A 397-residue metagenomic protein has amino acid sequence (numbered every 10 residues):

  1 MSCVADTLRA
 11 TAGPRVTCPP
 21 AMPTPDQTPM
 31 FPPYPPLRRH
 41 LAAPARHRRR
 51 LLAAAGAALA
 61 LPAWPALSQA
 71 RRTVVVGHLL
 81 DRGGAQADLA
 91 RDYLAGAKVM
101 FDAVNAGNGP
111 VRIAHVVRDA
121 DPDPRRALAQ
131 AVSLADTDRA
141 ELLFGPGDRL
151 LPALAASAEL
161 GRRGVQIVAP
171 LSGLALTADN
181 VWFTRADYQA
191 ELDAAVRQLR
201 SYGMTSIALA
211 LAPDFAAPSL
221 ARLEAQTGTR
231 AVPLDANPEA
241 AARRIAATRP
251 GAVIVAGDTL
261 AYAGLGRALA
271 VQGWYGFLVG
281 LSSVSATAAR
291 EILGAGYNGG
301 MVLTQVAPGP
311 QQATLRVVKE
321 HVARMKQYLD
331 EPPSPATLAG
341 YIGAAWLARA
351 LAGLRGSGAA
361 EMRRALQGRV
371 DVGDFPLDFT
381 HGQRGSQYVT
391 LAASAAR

Functional and structural regions predicted by a protein language model:
M1-H47, A54-L61: N-terminal secretory signal peptides
G77-G96, R118-P122, P332-T337: Extracytoplasmic "Venus flytrap"
D88, D92-Y93, G107-L176, P238 (+1 more regions): Beta-alpha junction/loop-to-helix N-cap segments that form part of ligand/metal-binding clefts
L89-N105, R126, E191-A194, D214-T227 (+1 more regions): Short, solvent-exposed amphipathic alpha-helices that sit in or adjacent to ligand/effector-binding or catalytic
A140-R230, F277-G299: Extracytoplasmic ligand/sensor domains, especially the bilobed periplasmic-binding protein
N180-G273, G309-E320: Extracellular/periplasmic Venus flytrap/periplasmic-binding protein
A268-A339: Extracellular/periplasmic periplasmic-binding protein-like sensory domains
A323-R397: Segments of small-molecule ligand-sensing domains
